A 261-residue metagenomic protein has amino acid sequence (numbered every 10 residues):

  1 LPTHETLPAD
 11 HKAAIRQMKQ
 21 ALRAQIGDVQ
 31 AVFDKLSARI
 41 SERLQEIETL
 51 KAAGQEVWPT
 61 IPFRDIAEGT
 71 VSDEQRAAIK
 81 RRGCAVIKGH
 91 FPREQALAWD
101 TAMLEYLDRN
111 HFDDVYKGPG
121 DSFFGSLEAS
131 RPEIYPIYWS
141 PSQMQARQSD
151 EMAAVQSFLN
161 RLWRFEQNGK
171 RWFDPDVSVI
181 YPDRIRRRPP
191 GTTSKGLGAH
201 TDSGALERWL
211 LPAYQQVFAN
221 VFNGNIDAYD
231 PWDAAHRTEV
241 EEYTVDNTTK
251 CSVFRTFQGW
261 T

Functional and structural regions predicted by a protein language model:
L1-R81: Fe(II)/2-oxoglutarate
G54, E74, I79-R82, F91-T261: Non-heme Fe(II) oxygenase catalytic core, chiefly the N-lobe of the double-stranded beta-helix
